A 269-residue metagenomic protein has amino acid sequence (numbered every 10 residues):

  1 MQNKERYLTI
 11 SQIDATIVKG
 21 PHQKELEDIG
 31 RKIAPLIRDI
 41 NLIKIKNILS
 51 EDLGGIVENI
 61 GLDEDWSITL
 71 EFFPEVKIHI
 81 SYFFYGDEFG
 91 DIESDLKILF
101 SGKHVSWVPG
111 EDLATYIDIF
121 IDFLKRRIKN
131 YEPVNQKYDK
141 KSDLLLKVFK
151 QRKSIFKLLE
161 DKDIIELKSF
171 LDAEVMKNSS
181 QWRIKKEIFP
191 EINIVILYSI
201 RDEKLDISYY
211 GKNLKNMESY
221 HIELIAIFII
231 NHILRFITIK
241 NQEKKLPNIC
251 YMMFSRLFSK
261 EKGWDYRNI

Functional and structural regions predicted by a protein language model:
M1-Q2, Y138: Eukaryotic low-complexity, non-globular regulatory regions
L8-D65, K137-I188: Negatively charged, low-complexity tracts enriched in Asp/Glu with abundant Ser/Thr
I78-L113, I192-I227: Intrinsically disordered, low-complexity regulatory segments enriched in Ser/Thr/Pro and charged residues
G90-I92, G102-K137: Long, compositionally biased interface segments
R126-K150, I239-I269: Mixed-charge (acidic/basic) macromolecular-recognition segments
H221-F236, Q242: Extended, charged low-complexity segments that frequently continue into or abut oligomerization scaffolds
